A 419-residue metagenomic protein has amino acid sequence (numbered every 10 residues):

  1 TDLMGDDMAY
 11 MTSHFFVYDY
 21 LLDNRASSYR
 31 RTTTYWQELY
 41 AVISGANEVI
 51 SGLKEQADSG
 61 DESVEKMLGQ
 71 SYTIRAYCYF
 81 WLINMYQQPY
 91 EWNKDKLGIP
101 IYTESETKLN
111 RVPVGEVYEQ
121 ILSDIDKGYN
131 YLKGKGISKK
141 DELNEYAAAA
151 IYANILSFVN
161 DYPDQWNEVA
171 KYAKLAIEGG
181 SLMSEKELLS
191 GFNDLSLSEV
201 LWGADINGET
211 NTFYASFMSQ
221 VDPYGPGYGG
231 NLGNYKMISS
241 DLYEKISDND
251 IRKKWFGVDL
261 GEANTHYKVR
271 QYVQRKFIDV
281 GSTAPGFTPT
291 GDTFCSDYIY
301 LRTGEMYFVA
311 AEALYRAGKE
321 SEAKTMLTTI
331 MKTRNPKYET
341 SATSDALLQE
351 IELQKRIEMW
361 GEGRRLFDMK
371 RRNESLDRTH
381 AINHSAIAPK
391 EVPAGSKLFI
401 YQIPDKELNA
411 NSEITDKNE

Functional and structural regions predicted by a protein language model:
T12-M85, V112, Y129-K135, T293-Y298 (+2 more regions): Conserved, well-structured interaction surfaces
I43-A46, Y118, I125, W166 (+2 more regions): Inward-facing hydrophobic residues that define packing positions of alpha-helical scaffold repeats
I83-Y90, G136, F158-P163, G318: Short coil/turn linking the two alpha-helices of tandem helical-hairpin repeats
M85-E119, S123, Q165-W166: Short coil/linker segments at helix-helix boundaries
E106, W166-T303, S344, E358 (+7 more regions): Hydrophobic-face positions in mid-chain alpha helices that act as interaction patches
